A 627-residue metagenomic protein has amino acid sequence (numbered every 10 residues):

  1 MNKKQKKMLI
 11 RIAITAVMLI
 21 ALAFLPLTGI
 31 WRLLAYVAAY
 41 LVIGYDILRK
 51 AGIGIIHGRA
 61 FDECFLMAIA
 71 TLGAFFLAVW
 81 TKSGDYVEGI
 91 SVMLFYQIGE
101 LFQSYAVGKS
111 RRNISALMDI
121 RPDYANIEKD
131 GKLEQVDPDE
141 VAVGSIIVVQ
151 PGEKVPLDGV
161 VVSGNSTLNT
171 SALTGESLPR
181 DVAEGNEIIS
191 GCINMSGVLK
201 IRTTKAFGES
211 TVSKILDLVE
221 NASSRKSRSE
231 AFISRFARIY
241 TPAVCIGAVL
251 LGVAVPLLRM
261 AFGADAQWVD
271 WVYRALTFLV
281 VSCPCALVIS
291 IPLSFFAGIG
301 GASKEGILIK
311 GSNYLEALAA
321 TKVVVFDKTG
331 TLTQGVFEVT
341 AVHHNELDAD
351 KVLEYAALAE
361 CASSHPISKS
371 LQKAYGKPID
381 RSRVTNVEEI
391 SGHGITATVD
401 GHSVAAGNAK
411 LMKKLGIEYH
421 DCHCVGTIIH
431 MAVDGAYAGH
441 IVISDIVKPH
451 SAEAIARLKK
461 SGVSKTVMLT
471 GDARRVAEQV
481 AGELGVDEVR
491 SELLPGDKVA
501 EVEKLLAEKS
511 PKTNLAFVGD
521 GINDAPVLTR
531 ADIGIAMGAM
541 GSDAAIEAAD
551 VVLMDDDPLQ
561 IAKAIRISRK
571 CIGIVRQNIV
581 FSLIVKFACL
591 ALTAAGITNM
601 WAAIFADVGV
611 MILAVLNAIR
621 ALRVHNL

Functional and structural regions predicted by a protein language model:
M1-A16, L34, L48-F75, L216-L250 (+7 more regions): Soluble-to-membrane junctions at the N-terminal ends of transmembrane alpha-helices in multi-pass ion-transporting
N2-Y124, K226, R235, P242 (+1 more regions): Transmembrane helix-loop-helix hairpins at the membrane interface
G29-V37, A60-L66, T81-V92, F232 (+4 more regions): Membrane-water interface of transmembrane alpha-helices in multipass transporters/channels
I56-H57, E63-T71, L173, Y273 (+3 more regions): Conserved catalytic phosphorylation-site environment of P-type ATPases
F65-L66, M93-P151, V182, I309 (+5 more regions): Juxtamembrane coupling segments of multi-pass membrane pumps/enzymes
A116-E209, S213, N313-A356, T398-V399: Conserved cytosolic catalytic loops of P-type ATPases
V339-K465, R474, E483-V502: P-type ATPase nucleotide-binding
V399-G401, T427, V433-Q577, V585: Conserved ATP-binding TGD loop and adjacent catalytic N/P-domain core of P-type ATPases
